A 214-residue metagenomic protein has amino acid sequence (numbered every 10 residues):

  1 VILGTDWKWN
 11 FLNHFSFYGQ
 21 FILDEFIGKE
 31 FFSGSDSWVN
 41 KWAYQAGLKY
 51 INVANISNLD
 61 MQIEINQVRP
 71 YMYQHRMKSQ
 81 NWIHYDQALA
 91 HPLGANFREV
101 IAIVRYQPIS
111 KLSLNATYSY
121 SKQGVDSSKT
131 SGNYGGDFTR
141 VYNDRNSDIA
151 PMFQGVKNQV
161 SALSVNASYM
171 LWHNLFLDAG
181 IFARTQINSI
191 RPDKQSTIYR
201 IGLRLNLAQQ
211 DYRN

Functional and structural regions predicted by a protein language model:
V1-N214: Exposed, low-structure sequence patches enriched in small/polar residues
